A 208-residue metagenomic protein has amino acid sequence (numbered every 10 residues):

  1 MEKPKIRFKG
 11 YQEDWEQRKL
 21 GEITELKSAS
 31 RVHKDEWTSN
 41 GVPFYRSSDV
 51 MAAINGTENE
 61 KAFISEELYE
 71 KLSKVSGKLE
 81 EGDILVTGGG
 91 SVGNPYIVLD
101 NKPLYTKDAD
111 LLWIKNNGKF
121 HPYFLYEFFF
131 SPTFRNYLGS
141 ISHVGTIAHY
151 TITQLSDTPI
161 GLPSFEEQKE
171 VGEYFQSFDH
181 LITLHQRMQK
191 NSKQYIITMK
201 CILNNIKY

Functional and structural regions predicted by a protein language model:
M1-E13, R187-Y208: Short amphipathic coiled-coil heptad-repeat segments
K5-G10, T146-I147, S156-F165, L181: Short, recurring structural edge motifs at helix starts
R7-A29: Non-catalytic DNA-recognition/assembly elements of restriction-modification systems
Q17, F165, T183-L184, S192: Interdomain signal-transducing alpha-helical coiled-coil linkers
G21-L162: DNA target-recognition domains and sequence-specific DNA-contacting regions of bacterial/archaeal
H33, G56-N59, L184-I196: Short, tandemly repeated low-complexity microdomains enriched for cysteine and small residues
G172-Q176, H180: Acidic/polar-enriched heptad-repeat coiled-coil alpha-helices, especially the parallel dimerization/signal-relay stalks
